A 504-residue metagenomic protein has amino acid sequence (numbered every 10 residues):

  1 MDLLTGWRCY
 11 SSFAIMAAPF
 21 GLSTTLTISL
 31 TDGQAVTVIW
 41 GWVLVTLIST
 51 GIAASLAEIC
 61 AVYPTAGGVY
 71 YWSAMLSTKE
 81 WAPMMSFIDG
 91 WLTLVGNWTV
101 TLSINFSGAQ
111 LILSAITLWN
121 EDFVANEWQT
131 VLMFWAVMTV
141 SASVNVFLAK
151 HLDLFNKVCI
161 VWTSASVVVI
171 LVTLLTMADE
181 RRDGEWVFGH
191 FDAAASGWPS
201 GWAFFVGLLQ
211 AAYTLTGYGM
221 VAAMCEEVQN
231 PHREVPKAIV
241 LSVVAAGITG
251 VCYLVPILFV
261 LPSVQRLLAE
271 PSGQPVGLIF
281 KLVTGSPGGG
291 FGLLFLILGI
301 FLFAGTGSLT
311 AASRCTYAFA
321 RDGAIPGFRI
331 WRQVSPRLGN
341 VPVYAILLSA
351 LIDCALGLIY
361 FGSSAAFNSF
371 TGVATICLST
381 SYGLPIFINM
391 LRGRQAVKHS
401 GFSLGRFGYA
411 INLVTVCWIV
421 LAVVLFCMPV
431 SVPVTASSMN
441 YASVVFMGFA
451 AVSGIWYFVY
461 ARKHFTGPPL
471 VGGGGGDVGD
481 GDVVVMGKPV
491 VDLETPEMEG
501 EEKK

Functional and structural regions predicted by a protein language model:
M1-A35, S49-T50, A54, H464-K503: Membrane-interface "cap" regions at the ends of multi-pass membrane proteins
W42, S86, I116-A149, V167-I170 (+2 more regions): Transmembrane alpha-helical segments of multi-pass small-molecule transport proteins
T50-M138, A142, F301, G305-C315 (+1 more regions): Hydrophobic transmembrane alpha-helices that form the core helical bundles of multi-pass secondary transporters
T65, L92-S107, L215-V228, G288-G327 (+1 more regions): Membrane-helix boundary/coupling elements in multi-pass transport proteins
Y71-K79, T117-L118, A238, V244-T306 (+2 more regions): TM-loop-TM module centered on a large, flexible mid-protein loop between adjacent transmembrane helices in multi-pass
D122-Q129, K157, V161-T284, G290: Helix-loop-helix junctions that connect adjacent transmembrane segments in multi-pass membrane transporters
Q129, R329-V343, Y382-V444: C-terminal membrane-solvent junction of multi-pass transporters and transport-like membrane proteins
Q129-F188, T216, I239-V243, T371-Y382 (+3 more regions): Membrane-interface loop-to-helix entry segments
